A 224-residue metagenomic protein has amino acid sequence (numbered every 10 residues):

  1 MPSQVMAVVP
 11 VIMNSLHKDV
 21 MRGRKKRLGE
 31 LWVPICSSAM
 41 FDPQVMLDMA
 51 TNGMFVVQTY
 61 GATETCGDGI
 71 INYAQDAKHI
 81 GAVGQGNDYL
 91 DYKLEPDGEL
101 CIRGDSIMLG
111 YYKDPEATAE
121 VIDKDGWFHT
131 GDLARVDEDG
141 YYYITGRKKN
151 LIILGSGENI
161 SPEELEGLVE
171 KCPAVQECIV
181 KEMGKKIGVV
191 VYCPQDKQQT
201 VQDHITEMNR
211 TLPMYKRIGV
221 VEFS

Functional and structural regions predicted by a protein language model:
M1-S3, P10, I160-E166: ATP-dependent adenylate-forming carboxylate-activation enzymes
Q4-V8, H17-K78, Q176: Gly/Ser/Thr-rich phosphate-binding loop
I12-M13, F41, I107: Alpha-helix capping/helix-boundary segments
I35-S37, L94-E95, I102-R103, D123-K124 (+2 more regions): Thr-Gly-centered strand-to-loop micro-motif
S38, G61, G84, D132 (+1 more regions): Active-site glycine-centered loops adjacent to acidic/histidine catalytic or metal-binding residues that shape
A77-I80, I107-G131, S156, P162-G167: Conserved ANL (AMP-binding/adenylate-forming) active-site segment centered on the GW(Y/F)…HTG consensus within
Q85-D88, E95-V121, Y141, E158-I160: Conserved ATP/PPi-binding loop(s) of AMP-dependent carboxylate-activating enzymes
G104, G110, L133-G219: AMP-binding/adenylate-forming catalytic core of the ANL superfamily
